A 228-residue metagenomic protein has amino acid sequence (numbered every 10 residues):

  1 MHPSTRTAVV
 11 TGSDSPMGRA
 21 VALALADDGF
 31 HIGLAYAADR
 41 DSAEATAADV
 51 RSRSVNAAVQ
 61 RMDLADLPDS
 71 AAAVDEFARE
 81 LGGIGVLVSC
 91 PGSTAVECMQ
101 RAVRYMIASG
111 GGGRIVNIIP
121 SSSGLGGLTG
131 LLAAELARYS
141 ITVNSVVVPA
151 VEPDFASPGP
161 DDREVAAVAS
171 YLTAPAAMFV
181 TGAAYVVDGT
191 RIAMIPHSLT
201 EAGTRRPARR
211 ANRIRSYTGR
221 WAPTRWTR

Functional and structural regions predicted by a protein language model:
P3-S4, R53-N56, E76-T94, G111 (+1 more regions): A glycine-rich helix->loop->beta "capping" turn within Rossmann-like NAD(P)(H)-dependent oxidoreductase domains
D14-P16: Conserved glycine-rich cofactor-binding loop
G29-E44: Conserved glycine-rich Rossmann-like NAD(P)H-binding loop of the short-chain dehydrogenase/reductase
A47, R51, A58-R61, L67-G82 (+1 more regions): Conserved amphipathic alpha-helix within the SDR
M99-Q100, G130: A short, exposed helix-loop element centered on a Lys and neighboring polar residues
R104, A134-E135, M178: Alpha-helical segment proximal to the catalytic Tyr-Lys
A137, T142, V180-G182: Short, small/polar-rich loop/turn modules that mediate ligand/substrate recognition or access, typified
D161-V187, I192-A193: C-terminal substrate-recognition "lid" of short-chain dehydrogenase/reductases
